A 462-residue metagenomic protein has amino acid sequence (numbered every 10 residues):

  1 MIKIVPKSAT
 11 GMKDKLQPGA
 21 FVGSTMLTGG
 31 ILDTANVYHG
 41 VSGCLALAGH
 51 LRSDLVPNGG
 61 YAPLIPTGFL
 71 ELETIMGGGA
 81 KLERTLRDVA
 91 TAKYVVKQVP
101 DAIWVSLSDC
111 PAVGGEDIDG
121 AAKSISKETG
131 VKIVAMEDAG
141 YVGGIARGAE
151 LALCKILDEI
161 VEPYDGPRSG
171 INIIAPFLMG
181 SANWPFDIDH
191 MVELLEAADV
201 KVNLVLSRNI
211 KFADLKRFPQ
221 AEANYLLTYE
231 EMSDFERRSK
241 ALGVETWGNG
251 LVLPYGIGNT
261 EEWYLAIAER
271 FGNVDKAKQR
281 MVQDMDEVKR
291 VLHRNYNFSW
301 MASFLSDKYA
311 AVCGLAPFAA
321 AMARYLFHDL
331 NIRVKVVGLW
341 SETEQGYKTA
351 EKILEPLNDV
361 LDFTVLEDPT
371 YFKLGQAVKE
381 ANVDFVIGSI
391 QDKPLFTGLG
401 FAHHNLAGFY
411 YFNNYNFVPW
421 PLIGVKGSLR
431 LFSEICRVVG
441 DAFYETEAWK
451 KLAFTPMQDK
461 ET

Functional and structural regions predicted by a protein language model:
M1-T462: An N-terminal assembly and electron-transfer interface module characteristic of large anaerobic redox and radical
